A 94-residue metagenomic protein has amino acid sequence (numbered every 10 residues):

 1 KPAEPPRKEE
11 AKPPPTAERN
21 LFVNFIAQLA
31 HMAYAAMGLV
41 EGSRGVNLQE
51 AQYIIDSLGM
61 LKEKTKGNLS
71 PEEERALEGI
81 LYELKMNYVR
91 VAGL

Functional and structural regions predicted by a protein language model:
K1-E9: N-terminal intrinsically disordered, low-complexity tails
K8-L94: Long, contiguous alpha-helical segments
